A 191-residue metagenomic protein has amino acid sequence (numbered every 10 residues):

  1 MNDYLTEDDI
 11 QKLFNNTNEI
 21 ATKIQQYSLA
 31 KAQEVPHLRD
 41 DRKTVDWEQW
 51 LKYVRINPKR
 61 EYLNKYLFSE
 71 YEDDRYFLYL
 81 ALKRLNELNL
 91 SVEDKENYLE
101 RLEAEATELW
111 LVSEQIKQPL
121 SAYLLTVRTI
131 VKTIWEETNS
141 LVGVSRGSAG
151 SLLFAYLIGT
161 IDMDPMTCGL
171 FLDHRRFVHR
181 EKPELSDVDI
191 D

Functional and structural regions predicted by a protein language model:
M1-D191: Phosphodiester-processing cores and adjacent nucleic acid-binding clamps
